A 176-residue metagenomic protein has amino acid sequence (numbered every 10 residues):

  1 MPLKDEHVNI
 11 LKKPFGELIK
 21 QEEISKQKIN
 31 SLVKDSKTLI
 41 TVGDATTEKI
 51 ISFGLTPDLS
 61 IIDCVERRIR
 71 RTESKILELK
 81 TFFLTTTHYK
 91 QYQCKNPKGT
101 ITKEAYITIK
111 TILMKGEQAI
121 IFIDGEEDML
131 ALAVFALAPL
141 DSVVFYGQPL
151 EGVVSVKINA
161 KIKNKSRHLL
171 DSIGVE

Functional and structural regions predicted by a protein language model:
M1-Y89, Q93-P97: N-terminal, charge-rich interaction modules
K37-I40, E117-I123, S142-V144: Generic beta-sheet signal
I40-E48, D124-A131, L150-E151: Gly/Ser/Thr-rich loops at beta-strand to alpha-helix junctions that form or flank small-molecule/cofactor-binding
I51-L59, I76-E78, F135-L140, A160-K163 (+1 more regions): Short, solvent-exposed amphipathic alpha-helical segments in soluble enzyme and RNA/protein-processing domains
P57-C64, L140-P149: Short hydrophobic/aromatic-enriched beta-strand-loop microsegments
H88-I123, M129: Internal catalytic-core helix/loop-beta-alpha segment that presents or stabilizes conserved functional determinants
N96-P97, I173-E176: Extended, low-hydrophobicity, polar/charged segments
G147-K163, G174: Short, flexible loop segments at boundaries between secondary-structure elements
